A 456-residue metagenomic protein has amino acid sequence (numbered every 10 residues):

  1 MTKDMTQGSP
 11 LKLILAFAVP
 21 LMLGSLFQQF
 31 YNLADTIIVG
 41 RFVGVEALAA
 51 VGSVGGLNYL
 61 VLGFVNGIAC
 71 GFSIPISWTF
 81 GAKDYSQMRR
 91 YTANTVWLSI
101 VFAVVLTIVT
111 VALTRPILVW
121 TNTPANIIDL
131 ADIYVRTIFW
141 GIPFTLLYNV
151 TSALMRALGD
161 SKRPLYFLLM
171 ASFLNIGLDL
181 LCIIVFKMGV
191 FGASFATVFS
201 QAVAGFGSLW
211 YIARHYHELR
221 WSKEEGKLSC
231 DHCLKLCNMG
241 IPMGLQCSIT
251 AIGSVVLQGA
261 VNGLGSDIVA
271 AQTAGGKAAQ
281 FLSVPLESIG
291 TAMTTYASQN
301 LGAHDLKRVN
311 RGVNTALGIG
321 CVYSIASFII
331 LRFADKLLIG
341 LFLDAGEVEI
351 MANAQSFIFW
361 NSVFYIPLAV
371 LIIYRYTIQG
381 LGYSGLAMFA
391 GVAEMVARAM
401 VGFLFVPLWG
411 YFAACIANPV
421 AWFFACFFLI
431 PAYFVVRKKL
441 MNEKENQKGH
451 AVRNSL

Functional and structural regions predicted by a protein language model:
M1-A18, I76-G141, V185-I241, A297-F364 (+1 more regions): Short alpha-helical transmembrane segments in multi-pass integral membrane proteins
M5-F42, G56-G71, P75, I100-T107 (+4 more regions): N-terminal transmembrane alpha-helices
A16-D35, T137, Y148, A171 (+4 more regions): Transmembrane helical elements of multi-pass membrane transporters/channels
L21, S25, I37, I74 (+17 more regions): Transmembrane alpha-helix boundary and packing residues in multipass membrane permease domains and related
L26, F30-A49, L118-A125, L181-M188 (+5 more regions): Helix-terminus/linker motif at the lipid-water interface of multi-pass membrane proteins
L48-I108, T145-P164, Q258, A271-D335 (+1 more regions): Small-residue-rich hydrophobic transmembrane alpha-helices
L60-G63, N175-L180, G205-L209, F281-V284 (+3 more regions): Hydrophobic transmembrane alpha-helices of multi-pass small-molecule transporters
A69, T137-R156, P164-S172, A193-S208 (+4 more regions): Short runs within selected transmembrane alpha-helices of multi-pass transporters and secretion channels
